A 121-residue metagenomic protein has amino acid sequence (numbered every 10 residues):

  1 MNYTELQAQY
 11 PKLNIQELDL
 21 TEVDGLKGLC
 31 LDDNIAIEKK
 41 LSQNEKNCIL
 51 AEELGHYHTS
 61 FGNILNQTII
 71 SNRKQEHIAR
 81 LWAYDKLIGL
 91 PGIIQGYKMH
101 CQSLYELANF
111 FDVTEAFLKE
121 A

Functional and structural regions predicted by a protein language model:
M1-A121: Active-site hotspot residues in diverse enzymes, especially metal/ion-binding acidic/histidine motifs
